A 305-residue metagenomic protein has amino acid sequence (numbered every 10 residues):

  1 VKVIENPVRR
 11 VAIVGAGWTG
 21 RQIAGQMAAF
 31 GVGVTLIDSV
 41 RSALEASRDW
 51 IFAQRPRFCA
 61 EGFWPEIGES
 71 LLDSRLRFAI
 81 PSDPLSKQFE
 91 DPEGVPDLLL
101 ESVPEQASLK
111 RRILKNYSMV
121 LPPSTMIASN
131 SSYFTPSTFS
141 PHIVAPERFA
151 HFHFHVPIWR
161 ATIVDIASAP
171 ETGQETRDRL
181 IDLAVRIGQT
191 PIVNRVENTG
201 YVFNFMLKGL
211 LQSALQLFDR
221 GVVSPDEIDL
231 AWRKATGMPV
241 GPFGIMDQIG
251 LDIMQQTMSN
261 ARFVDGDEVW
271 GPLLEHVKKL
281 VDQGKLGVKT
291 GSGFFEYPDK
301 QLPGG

Functional and structural regions predicted by a protein language model:
V1-E61: NAD(P)+-binding Rossmann beta1-loop-alpha1 motif at the extreme N-terminus of oxidoreductases
V1-R9, I13-A16, F30-V32, E175 (+3 more regions): NAD(P)-dependent Rossmann-like dehydrogenase/reductase catalytic/cofactor-binding core
F30-V32, S39, P157-A167, P239 (+1 more regions): Acidic/polar active-site rim loop that often engages polyanionic ligands
T35, R186, T190, F203-S213: Structural/interface elements that position substrates and couple domains in central-metabolism enzymes
S42-A43, R57-M126: Rossmann-like NAD(P)-binding element
L100-E101, S129, K208, Q212: Redox-cofactor binding/interface segments in oxidoreductases and associated redox assembly factors
V103, M126-R195, N204: Rossmann-fold dinucleotide-binding core
V196-F205, G244: A short glycine-threonine-serine/GTX helix/turn-capping micro-motif
